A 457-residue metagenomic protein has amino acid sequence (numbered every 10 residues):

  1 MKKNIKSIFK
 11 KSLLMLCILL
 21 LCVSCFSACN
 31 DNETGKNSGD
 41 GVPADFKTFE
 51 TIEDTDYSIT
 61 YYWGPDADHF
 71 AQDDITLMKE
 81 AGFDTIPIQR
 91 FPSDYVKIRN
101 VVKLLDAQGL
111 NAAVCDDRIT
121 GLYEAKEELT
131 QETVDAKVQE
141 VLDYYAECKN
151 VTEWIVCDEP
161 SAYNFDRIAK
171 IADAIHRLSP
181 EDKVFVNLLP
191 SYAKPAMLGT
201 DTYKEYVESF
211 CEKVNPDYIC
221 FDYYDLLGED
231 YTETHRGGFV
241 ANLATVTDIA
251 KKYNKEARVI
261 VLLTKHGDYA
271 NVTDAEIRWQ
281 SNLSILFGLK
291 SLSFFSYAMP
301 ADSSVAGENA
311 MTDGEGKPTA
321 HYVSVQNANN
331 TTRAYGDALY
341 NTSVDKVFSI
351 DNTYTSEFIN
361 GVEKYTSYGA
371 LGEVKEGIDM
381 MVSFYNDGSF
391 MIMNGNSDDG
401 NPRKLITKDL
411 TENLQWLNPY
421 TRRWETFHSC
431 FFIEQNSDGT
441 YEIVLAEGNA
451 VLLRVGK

Functional and structural regions predicted by a protein language model:
K2-M15: Bacterial N-terminal signal peptides that target proteins for export
I18-L19: Short, linear, compositionally biased motifs with a strong N-terminal bias
V23-A28: C-terminal motif of bacterial Sec signal peptides marking the signal peptidase cleavage site
D31: Short, conserved catalytic or interaction motifs in soluble domains
K36-K457: Glycan-processing catalytic domains of CAZymes
